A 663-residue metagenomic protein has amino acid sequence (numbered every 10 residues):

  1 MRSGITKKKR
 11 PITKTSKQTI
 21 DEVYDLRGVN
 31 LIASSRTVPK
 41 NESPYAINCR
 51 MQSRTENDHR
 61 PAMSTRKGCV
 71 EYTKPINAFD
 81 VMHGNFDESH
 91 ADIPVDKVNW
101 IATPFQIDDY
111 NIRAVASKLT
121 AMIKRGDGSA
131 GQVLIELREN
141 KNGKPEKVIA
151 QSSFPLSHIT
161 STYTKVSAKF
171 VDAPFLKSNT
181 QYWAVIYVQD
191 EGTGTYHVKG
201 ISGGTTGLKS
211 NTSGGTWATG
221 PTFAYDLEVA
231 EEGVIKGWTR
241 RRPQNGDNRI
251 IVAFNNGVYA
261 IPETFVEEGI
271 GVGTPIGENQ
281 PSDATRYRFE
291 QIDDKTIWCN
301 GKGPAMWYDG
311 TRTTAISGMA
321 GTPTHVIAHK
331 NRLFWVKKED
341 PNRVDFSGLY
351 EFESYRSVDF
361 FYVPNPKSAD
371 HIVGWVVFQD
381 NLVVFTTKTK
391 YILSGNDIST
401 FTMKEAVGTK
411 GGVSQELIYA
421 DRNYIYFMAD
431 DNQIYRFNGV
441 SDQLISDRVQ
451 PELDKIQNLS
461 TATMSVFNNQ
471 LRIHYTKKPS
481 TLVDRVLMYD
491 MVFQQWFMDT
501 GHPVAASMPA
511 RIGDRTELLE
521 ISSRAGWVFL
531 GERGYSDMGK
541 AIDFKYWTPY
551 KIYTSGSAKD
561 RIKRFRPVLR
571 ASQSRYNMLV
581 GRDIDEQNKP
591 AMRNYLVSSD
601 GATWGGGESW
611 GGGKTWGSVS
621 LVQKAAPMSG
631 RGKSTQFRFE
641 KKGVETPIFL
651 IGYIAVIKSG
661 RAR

Functional and structural regions predicted by a protein language model:
R2-A78, N85, S89, E231-G271 (+3 more regions): Beta-sheet repeat architectures centered on beta-propellers
T73-K144, T160, F170-Q181, Y187-G233 (+1 more regions): Beta-sheet-rich sandwich/jelly-roll-like modules and their strand-loop junctions
K124, E136-N140, Y187, K209-N211 (+8 more regions): Predominantly extracellular/luminal cell-surface or secreted proteins
N140-S161, M592-N594: Beta-strand-rich interaction/scaffold domains
T164-A173, V619-P627: Exposed aromatic-hydrophobic patches
E232, G269-D283, R312-T461, F497: Beta-propeller and closely related beta-pinwheel folds
A253-F254, N300-G301, K337, F385-T387 (+2 more regions): Structural signature of WD-repeat beta-propellers
R286-I316: Hydrophobic or amphipathic alpha-helical targeting/insertion segments
